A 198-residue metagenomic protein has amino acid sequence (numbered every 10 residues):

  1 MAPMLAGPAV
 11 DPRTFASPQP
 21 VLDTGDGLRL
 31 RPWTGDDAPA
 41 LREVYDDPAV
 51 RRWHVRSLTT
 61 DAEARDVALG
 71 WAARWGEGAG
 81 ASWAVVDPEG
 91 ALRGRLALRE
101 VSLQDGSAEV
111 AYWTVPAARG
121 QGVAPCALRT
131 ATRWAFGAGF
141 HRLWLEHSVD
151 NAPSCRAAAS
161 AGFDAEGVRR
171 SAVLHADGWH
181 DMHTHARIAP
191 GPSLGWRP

Functional and structural regions predicted by a protein language model:
M1-P39, E43-P48, S82-P198: Acyl-donor (CoA/ACP) binding surface of acyl/acetyltransferases
A49-G70, W83: Conserved GNAT-fold acetyl-CoA-binding loop/helix
G70-W71, W134: A generic secondary-structure signal
A73-G78, F163: Short loop/turn motifs at secondary-structure junctions and domain boundaries
